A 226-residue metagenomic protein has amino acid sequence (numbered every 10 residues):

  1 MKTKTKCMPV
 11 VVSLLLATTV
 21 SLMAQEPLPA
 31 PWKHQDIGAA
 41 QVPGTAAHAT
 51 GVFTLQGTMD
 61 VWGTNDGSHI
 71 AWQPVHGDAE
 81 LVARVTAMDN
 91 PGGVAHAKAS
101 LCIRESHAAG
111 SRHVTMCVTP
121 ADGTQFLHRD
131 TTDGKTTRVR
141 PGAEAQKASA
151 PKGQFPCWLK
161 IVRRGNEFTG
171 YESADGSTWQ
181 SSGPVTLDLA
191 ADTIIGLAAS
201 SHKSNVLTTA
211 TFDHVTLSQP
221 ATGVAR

Functional and structural regions predicted by a protein language model:
M1-C7: N-terminal secretory signal peptides that target proteins for export/translocation
T5, M23-Q25: Generic N-terminal simple sequence motifs
P9-S21: Bacterial N-terminal signal peptides
Q25-R226: Extracellular glycan-recognition regions
